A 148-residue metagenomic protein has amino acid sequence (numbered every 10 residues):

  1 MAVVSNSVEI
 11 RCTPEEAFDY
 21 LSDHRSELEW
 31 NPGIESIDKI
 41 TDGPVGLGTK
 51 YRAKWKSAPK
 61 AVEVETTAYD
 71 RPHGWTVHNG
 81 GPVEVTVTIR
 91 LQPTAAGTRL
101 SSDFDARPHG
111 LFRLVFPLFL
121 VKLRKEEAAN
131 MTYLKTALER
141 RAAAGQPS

Functional and structural regions predicted by a protein language model:
M1-T41, E139, P147-S148: Hydrophobic ligand-binding cavity/cleft-lining segments
V3-S7, K50, A61, G74 (+2 more regions): Intrinsic-disorder/low-complexity, polar/charged segments enriched in Ser/Thr/Lys/Arg/Asp/Glu/Gln
S5, R25-A61, Y69-P72: Short beta-edge strand/loop motif at the mouth of beta-sheet-based domains
N6-V8, V62-A68, T86-P93, F104: Hydrophobic/aromatic beta-strand elements that line small-molecule binding cavities or substrate pockets in beta-rich
I10, W55-P59, D70, G81-P82 (+1 more regions): A generic beta-sheet turn/junction motif
P14-E15, D42, A68-P72, R90-R99: A short, structured loop/turn motif at beta-sheet edges
E16-L21, E27, Y51, T66 (+3 more regions): Hydrophobic pocket/interface hotspot
T76-A129, L134-T136, G145-S148: Beta-strand/loop substructures that line and gate deep hydrophobic ligand-binding cavities in soluble
